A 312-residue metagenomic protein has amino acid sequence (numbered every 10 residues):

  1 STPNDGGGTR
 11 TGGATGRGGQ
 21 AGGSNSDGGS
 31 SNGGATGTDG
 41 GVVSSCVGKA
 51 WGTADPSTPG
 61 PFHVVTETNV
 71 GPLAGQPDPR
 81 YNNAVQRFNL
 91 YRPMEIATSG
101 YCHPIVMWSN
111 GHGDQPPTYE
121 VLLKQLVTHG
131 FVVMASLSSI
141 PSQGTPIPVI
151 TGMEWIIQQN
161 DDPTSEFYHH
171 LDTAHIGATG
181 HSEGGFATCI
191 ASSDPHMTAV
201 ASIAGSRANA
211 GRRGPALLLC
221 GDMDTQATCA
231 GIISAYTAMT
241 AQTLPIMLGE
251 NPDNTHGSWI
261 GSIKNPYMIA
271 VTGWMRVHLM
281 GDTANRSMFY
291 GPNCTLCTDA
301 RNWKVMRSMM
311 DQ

Functional and structural regions predicted by a protein language model:
S1-S44: Ser/Thr-rich, Pro/Gly/Ala-heavy low-complexity intrinsically disordered linkers and tails of secreted extracellular
V43-Y101, P195: Short conserved active-site loop signatures built around small residues
E95-C102, G144-F186, A284: Gly/Ser-rich "nucleophile elbow"/oxyanion-hole loop immediately N-terminal to the catalytic nucleophile in hydrolases
G100-G111: Short beta-strand element of the alpha/beta-hydrolase
P116-L137: Short amphipathic alpha-helix adjacent to the substrate-entry channel of hydrolases
H196-R207, G214-P215: A conserved short beta-strand
R212-D282: Active-site-adjacent alpha-helix of alpha/beta-hydrolase-fold enzymes
N265-N293, R301-Q312: Catalytic active-site module of serine/aspartate enzymes centered on a nucleophile-bearing elbow/loop
